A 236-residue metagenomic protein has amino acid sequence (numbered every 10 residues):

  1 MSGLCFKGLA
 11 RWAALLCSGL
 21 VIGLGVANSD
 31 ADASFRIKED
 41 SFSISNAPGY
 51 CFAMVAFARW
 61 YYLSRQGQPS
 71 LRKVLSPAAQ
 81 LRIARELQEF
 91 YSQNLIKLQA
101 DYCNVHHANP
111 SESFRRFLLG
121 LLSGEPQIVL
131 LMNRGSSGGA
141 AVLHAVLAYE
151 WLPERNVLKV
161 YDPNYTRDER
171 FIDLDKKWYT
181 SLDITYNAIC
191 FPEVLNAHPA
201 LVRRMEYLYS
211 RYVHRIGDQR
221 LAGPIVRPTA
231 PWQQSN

Functional and structural regions predicted by a protein language model:
M1-G8: N-terminal secretory signal peptides that target proteins for export/translocation
A13-L24: Bacterial N-terminal signal peptides
A27-A33: Boundary at the C-terminal end of the N-terminal hydrophobic targeting segment
S34-E112: Cysteine-nucleophile protease catalytic domains, especially the papain-like/related folds used in DUB/UBL proteases
H106-V160: Active-site-adjacent substructure of cysteine-protease-like catalytic cores
G138-L143, L152-N236: Cys-His-centered catalytic/binding microenvironment captured across papain-like cysteine peptidases and homologous
